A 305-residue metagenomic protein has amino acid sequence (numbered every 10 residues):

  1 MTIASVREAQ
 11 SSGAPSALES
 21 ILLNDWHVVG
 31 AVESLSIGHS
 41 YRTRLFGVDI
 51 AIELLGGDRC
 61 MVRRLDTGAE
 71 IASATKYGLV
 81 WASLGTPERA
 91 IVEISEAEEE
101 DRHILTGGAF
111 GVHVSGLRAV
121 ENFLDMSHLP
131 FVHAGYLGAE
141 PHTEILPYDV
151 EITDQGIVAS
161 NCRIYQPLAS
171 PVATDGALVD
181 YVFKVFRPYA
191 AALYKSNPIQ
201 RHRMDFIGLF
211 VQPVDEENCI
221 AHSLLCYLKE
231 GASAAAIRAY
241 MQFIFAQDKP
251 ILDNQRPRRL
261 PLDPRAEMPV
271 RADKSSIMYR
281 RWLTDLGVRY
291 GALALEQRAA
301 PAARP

Functional and structural regions predicted by a protein language model:
M1-R64, A69-T75, S83-L84: N-terminal pre-ligand scaffold of iron-sulfur
A14, G56, E88-P305: C-terminal catalytic domain of Rieske-type non-heme iron oxygenases
L23-W26, G38, Y77, L105-G107 (+2 more regions): Sequence-level motif detector for i,i+2 pairs with an aromatic at +2
D49, E70, Y77-L79, G107 (+1 more regions): Extracellular structured ligand-interaction cores
A69-E99: Surface-exposed helix-loop "recognition/capping" segments that flank conserved functional motifs and form interaction
